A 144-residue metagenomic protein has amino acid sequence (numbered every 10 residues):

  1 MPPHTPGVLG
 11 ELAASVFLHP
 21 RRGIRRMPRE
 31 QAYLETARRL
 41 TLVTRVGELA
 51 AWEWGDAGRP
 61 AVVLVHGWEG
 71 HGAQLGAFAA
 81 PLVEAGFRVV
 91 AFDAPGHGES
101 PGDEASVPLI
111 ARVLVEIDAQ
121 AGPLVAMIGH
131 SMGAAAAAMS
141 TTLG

Functional and structural regions predicted by a protein language model:
M1-V43: An N-terminal hydrophobic leader/cap segment in hydrolases
R39-W54: A short loop-to-beta-strand scaffold at the N-terminal edge of the catalytic core in hydrolase folds
G58-R59, G67-G70: Active-site glycine-rich loops that stabilize anionic/oxyanionic intermediates across multiple enzyme folds
V63-G67, H130: The conserved beta1-alpha1 loop
G72, A79-P101: Conserved alpha/beta-hydrolase
D103-V125, A135: Alpha/beta-hydrolase active-site loop
A134-G144: Short glycine-enriched nucleophile-adjacent loop and the immediately C-terminal alpha-helix near the catalytic center
